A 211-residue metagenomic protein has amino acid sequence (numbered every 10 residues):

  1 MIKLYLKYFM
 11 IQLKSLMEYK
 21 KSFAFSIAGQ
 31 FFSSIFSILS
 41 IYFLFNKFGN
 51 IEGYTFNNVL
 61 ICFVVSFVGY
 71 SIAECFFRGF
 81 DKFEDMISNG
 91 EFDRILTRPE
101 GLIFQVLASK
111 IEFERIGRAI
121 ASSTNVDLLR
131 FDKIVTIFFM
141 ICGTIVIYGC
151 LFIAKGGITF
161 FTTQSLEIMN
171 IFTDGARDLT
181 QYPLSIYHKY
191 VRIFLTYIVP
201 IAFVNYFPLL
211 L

Functional and structural regions predicted by a protein language model:
M1-L211: Hydrophobic transmembrane alpha-helices and immediately adjacent juxtamembrane helices of multi-pass inner-membrane
